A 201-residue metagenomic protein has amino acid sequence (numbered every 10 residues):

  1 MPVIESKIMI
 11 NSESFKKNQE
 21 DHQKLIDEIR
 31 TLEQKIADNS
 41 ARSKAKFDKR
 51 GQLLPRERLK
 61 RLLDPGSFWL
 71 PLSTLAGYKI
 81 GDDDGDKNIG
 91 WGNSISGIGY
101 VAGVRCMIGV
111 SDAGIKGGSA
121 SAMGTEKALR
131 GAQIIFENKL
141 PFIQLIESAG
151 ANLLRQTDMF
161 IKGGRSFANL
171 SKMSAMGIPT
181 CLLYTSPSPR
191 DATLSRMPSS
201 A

Functional and structural regions predicted by a protein language model:
M1-C181: Terminal-region recognition feature
L182-L183, S195-A201: Hydrophobic alpha-helical segments, chiefly the membrane-spanning helices and signal/signal-anchor peptides
Y184-P189: Conserved small/polar residues in nucleotide/adenosyl-binding loops
